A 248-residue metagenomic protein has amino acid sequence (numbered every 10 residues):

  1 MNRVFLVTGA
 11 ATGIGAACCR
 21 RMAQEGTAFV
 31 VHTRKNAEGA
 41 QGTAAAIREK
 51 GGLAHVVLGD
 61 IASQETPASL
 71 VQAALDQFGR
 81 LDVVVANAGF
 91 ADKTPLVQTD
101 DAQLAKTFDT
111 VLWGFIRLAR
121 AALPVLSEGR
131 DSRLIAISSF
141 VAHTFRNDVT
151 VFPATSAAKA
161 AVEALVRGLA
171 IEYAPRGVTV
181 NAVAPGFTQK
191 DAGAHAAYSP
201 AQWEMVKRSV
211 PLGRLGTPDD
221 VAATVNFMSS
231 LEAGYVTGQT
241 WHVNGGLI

Functional and structural regions predicted by a protein language model:
A11-T12: Conserved glycine-rich cofactor-binding loop
T27-A40: Conserved glycine-rich Rossmann-like NAD(P)H-binding loop of the short-chain dehydrogenase/reductase
V85, A174, T179, V236-G238: Short, small/polar-rich loop/turn modules that mediate ligand/substrate recognition or access, typified
F90, V97-I116, I135, T155 (+3 more regions): Catalytic Tyr-X3-Lys loop
A91-A105, R146-A154, A194-P200: Conserved mid-core segment of classical short-chain dehydrogenase/reductases
T110-R130, A142, A170-I171, P175 (+1 more regions): Amphipathic alpha-helical dimer-interface segment in Rossmann-like NAD(P)H-dependent oxidoreductases
I135-A161, V166-P175, F187: Catalytic loop of short-chain dehydrogenase/reductase
R214-V243: C-terminal substrate-recognition "lid" of short-chain dehydrogenase/reductases
